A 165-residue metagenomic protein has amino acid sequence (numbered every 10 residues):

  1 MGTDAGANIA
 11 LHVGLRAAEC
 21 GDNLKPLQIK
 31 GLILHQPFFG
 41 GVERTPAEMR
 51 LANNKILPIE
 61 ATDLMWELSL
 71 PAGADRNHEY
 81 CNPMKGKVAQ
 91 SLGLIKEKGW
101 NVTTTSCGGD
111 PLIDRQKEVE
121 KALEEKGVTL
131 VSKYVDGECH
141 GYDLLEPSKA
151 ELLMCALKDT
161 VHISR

Functional and structural regions predicted by a protein language model:
M1-R165: Alpha/beta-hydrolase superfamily serine-hydrolase fold, recognizing
